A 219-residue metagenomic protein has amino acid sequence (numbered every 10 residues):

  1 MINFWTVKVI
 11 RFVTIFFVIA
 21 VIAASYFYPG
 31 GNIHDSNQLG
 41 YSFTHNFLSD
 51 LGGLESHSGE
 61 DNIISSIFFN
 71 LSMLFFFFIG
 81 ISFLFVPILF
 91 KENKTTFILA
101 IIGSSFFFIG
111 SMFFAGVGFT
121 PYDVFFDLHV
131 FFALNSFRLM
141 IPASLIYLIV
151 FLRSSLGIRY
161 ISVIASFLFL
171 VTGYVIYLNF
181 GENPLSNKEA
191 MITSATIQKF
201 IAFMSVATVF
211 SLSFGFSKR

Functional and structural regions predicted by a protein language model:
F4-I33: N-terminal signal-anchor transmembrane alpha helix
H34-D61: Extracytosolic (periplasmic/ER-lumenal) interhelical loops and adjacent juxtamembrane/interface segments of multi-pass
E55-L89: Individual transmembrane alpha-helix segments
F78-F107: Cytoplasmic juxtamembrane regions at transmembrane-helix boundaries
I88-K91, G116-V124, I176-N187: Juxtamembrane "helix-exit" motif on the non-cytosolic side of transmembrane helices
F106-Y147, F151: Membrane-proximal helix-loop-helix units in multi-pass membrane proteins
A143-R219: Terminal transmembrane helical module of multi-pass membrane proteins
